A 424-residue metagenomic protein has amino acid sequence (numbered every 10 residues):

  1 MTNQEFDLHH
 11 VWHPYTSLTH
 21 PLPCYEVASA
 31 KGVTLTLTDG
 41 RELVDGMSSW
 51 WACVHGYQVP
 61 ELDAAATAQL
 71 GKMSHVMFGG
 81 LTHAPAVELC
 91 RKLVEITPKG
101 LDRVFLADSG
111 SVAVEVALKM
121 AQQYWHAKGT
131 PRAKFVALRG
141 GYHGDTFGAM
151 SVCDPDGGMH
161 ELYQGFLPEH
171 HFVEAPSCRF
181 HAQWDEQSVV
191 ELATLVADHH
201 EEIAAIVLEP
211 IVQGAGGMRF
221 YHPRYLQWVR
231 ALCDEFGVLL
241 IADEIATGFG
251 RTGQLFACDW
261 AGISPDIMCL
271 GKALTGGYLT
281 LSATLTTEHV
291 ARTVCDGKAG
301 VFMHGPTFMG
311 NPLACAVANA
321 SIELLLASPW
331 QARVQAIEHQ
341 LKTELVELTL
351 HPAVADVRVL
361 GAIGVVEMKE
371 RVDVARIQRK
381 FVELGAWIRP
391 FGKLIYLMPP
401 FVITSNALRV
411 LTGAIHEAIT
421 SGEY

Functional and structural regions predicted by a protein language model:
M1-Y424: Conserved N-terminal phosphate-binding loop of PLP-dependent enzymes in the Aspartate aminotransferase
